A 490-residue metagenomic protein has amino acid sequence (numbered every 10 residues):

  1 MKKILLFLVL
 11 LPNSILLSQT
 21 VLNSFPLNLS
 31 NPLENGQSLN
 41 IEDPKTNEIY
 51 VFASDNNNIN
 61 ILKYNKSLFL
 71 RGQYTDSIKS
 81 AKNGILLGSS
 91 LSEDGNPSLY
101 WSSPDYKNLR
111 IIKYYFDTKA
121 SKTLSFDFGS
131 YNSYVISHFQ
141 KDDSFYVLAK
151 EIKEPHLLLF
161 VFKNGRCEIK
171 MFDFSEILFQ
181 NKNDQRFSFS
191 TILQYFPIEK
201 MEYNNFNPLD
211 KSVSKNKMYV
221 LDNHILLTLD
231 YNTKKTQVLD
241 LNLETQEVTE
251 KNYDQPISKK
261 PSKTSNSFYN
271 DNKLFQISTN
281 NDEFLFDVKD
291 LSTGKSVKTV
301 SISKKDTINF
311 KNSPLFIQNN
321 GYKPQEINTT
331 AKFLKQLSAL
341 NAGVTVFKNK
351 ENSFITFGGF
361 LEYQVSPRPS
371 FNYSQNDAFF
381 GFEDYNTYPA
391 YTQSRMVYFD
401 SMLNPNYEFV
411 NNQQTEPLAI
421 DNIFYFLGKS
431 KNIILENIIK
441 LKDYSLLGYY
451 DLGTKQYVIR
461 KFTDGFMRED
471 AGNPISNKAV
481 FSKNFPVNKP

Functional and structural regions predicted by a protein language model:
M1-S24, P490: Bacterial Sec-dependent N-terminal signal peptides
T20-I85, F268, E416: Start-of-domain marker
L33-I41, A81-S90, F128-F139, V213-K217 (+4 more regions): Repeated scaffold domains used in trafficking and secretory/extracellular systems, primarily beta-propellers
L39-N56, L87-P104, I136-F160, N216-Y231 (+4 more regions): Short beta-strand elements that form the blades of beta-propeller/WD-repeat-like and other beta-sheet-rich scaffold
N57-L62, Y106-K113, E154-V161, T233-D240 (+3 more regions): Structural motif
L70-K107, S125-Y131, Y253-P256: Blade-loop segments of beta-propeller domains
S77-S80, F126-G129, M171-D210, N252-K259 (+2 more regions): Surface-exposed loop and turn segments in beta-propeller and other repeat-based domains that flank or scaffold
P208-N320: Long, internal scaffold/assembly segments composed of regular secondary structure
